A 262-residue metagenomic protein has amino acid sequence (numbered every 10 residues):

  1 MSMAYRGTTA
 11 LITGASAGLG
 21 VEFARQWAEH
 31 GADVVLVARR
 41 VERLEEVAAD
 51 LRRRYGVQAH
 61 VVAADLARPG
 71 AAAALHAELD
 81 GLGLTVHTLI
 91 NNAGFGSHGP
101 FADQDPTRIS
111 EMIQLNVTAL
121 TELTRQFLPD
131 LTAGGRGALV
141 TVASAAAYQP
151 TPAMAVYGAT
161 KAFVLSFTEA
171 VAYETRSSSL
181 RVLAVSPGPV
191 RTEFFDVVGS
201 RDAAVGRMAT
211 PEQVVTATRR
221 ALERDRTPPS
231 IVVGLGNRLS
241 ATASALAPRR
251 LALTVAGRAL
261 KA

Functional and structural regions predicted by a protein language model:
T9, S16-G18: Conserved glycine-rich cofactor-binding loop
H30-E46: Conserved glycine-rich Rossmann-like NAD(P)H-binding loop of the short-chain dehydrogenase/reductase
N92-S97: Conserved NAD(P)H cofactor-binding loop of Rossmann-fold oxidoreductase domains
P100-E111: Substrate-binding pocket helix/loop in short-chain dehydrogenase/reductase
T124, T160: Active-site helix of classical SDR
S144: Residue(s) in the substrate-gating loop at a strand-loop-helix junction that position the organic substrate next
A184, D202-A241: C-terminal helical subdomain
